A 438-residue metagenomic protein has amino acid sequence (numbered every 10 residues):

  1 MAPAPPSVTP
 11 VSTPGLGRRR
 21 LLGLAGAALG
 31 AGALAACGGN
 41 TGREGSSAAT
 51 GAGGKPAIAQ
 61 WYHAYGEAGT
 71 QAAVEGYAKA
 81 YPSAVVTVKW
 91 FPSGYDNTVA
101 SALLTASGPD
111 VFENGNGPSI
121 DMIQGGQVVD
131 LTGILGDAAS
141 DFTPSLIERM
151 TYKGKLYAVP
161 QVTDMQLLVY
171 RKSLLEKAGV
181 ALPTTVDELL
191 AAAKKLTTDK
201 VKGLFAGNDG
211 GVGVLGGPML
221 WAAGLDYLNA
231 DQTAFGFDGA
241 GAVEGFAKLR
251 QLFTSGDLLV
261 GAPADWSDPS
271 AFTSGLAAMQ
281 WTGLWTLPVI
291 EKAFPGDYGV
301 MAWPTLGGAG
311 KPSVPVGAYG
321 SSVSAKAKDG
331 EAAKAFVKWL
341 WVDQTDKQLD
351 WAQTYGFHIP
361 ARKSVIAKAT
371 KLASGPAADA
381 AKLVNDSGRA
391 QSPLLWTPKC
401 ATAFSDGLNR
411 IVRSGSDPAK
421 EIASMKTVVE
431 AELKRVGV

Functional and structural regions predicted by a protein language model:
M1-L16, A25-L34: N-terminal secretory signal peptides
A2-S7, E176, D386-V438: Conserved C-terminal helix/tail region of periplasmic/extracytoplasmic solute-binding proteins
G76-F142, K177-T184, A271, A278-M279 (+4 more regions): Extracytoplasmic "Venus flytrap"/periplasmic binding protein-like
N116-Q166, L190, M219, G299-M301 (+2 more regions): Hinge/lid segment of periplasmic solute-binding proteins
I120-Q127, L146-A181, N208-D231, P315-S324 (+1 more regions): Periplasmic solute-binding protein
V129-P144, L204, L225-E244, E291-A293 (+2 more regions): Short, solvent-exposed loop/beta-turn-alpha elements that line the ligand-binding surface or hinge of extracytoplasmic
A193-K195, T233-G261: Glycine-centered hinge/linker elements that transmit conformational signals in sensory and ligand-binding systems
T286-G296, L306-D406, E432-G437: C-terminal lobe and pocket-closing loops of periplasmic/extracytoplasmic Venus-flytrap solute-binding proteins
